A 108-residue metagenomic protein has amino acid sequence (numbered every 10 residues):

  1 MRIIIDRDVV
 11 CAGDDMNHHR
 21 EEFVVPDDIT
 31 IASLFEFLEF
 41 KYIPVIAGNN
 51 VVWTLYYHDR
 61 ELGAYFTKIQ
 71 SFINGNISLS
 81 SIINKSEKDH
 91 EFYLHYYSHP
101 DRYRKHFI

Functional and structural regions predicted by a protein language model:
I5-F23, I29, F35-I108: Ubiquitin system architectures
